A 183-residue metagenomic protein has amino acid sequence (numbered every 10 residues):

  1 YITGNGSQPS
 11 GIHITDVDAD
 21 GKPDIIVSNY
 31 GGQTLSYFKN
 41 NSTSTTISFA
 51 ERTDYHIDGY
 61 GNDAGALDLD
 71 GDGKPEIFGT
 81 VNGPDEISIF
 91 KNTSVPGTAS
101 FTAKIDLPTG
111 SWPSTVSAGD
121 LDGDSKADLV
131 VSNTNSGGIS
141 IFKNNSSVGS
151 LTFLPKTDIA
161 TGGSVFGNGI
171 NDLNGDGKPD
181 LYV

Functional and structural regions predicted by a protein language model:
Y1-G6, K39-G59, K91-S111, K143-G163: Blade-edge motifs of beta-propeller repeat domains
I2-G4, D176-V183: Short, intrinsically disordered, charge-balanced linker/junction segments flanking boundaries in proteins
S10-A19, N62-L69, S114-G123, T157 (+1 more regions): Beta-propeller blade termini
G21-P23, G73-P75, S125-A127, G177-P179: Glycine-aliphatic tripeptides that mark coil-to-beta-strand junctions in extracellular and membrane proteins
I25-N29, I77-T80, L129-N133, L181-V183: Hydrophobic beta-strand segments that make up the repeating blades of beta-propeller and related beta-repeat
G31-Q33, G83-D85, N135-G137: Short glycine/acidic-enriched loop and turn motifs that connect beta-strands
